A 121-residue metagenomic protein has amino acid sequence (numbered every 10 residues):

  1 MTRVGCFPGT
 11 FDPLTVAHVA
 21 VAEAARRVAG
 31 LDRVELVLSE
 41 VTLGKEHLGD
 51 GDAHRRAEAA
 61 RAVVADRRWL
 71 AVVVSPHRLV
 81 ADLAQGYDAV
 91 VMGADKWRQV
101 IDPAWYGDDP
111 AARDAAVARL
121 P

Functional and structural regions predicted by a protein language model:
M1-P121: Nucleotidyltransferase catalytic core that binds NTPs
